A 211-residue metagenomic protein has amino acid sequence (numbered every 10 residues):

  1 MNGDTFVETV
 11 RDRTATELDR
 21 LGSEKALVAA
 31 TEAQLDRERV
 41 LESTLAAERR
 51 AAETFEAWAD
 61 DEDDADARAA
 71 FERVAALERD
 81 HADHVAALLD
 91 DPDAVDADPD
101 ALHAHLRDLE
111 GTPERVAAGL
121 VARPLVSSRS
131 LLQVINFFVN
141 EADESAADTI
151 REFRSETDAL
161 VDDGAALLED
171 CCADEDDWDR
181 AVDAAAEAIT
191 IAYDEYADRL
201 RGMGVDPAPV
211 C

Functional and structural regions predicted by a protein language model:
N2-V205, V210-C211: Non-heme di-metal
